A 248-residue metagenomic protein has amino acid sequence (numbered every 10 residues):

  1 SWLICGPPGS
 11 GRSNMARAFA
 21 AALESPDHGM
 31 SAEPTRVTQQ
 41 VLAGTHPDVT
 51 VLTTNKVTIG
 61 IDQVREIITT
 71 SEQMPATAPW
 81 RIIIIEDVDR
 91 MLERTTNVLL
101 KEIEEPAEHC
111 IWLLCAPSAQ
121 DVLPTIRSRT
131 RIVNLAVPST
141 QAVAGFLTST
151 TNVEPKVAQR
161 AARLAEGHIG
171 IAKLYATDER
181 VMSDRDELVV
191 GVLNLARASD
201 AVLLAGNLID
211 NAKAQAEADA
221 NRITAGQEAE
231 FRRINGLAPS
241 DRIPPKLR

Functional and structural regions predicted by a protein language model:
S1-A22, H28-Q40, H109, P117-R248: Charged, glycine-rich active-site and insertion segments that engage polyanionic ligands
S1-R94: Clamp-loader machinery-focused feature within the broader ASCE/P-loop NTPase space
H46-V49, C110-L113, I132: Active-site-adjacent scaffolding segments
T58, R90, E105, D121 (+1 more regions): Residues immediately C-terminal
T69, K101, P124, S128: Conserved adenine-binding aromatic site and its adjacent loop/helix in ATP-hydrolyzing domains
T70-M74, E102, F146-T150: A generic secondary-structure signal
E72-Q73, N97-L114: Conserved catalytic/switch belt of AAA+ P-loop NTPases
I83-E86, I111-A116: Structural recognition of the conserved hydrophobic beta-strand(s) that form the central parallel beta-sheet of P-loop
